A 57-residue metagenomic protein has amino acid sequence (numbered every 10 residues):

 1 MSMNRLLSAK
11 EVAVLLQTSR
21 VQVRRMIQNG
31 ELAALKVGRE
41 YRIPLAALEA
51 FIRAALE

Functional and structural regions predicted by a protein language model:
M1-Q22: Polyanion-binding surface elements
L16-R42: Major-groove DNA-recognition helix of helix-turn-helix-type DNA-binding domains
A46-E57: A short, Lys/Arg-enriched interface patch at domain edges and termini
